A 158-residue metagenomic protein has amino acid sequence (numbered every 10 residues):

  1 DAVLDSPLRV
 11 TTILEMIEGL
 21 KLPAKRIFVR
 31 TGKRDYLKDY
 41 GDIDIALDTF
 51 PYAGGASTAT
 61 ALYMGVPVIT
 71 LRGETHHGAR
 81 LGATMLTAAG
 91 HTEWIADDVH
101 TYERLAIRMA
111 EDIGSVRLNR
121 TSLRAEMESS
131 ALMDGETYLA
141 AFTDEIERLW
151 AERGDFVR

Functional and structural regions predicted by a protein language model:
D1-L4, V29, T70, R120: Short beta-strand segments
V3-S6, R30, Y52-G55: Short, solvent-exposed turn/loop segments enriched in Gly/Ser/Thr/Pro and often Arg
L4-M16, R104-R158: C-terminal amphipathic helix plus adjacent low-complexity, charged tail appended to glycosyltransferase catalytic
P7-L8, D35, H76-H77: Short alpha-helical
T12-G32: Nucleotide-activated donor-binding/catalytic signature segment of Leloir-type glycosyltransferases, i.e., the conserved
I27-D39, A53: Conserved active-site histidine-acidic residue motif and adjacent donor-binding/catalytic loop of glycosyltransferases
Y40-G41, T49-G135: Catalytic binding pocket for nucleotide-activated donors in carbohydrate/polymer assembly enzymes
D44: Conserved acidic residues
